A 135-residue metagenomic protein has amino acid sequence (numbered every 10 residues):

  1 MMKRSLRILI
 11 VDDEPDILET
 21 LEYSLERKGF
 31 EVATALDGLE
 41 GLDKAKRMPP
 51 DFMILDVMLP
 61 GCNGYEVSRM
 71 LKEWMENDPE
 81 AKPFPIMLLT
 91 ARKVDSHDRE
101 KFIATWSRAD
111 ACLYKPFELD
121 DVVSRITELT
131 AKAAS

Functional and structural regions predicted by a protein language model:
L18, P60, V94: The feature encodes the CheY-like receiver
E19-R27: Charged docking surfaces used in two-component/phosphorelay signaling
G29-L36, K44: Short hydrophobic/Thr-rich beta-strand motif most characteristic of the beta2 strand and flanking loop of CheY-like
T34, L59-C62: Residue-level signal for the "D+5" position in two-component response regulator receiver
D37-E40, N63-M70: Acidic catalytic/metal-coordinating carboxylates
M48-I54, L59: Active-site beta3 strand of CheY-like receiver
E66, E76, K82, K93-C112 (+2 more regions): Alpha4 helix (beta4-alpha4-beta5 surface) of REC/receiver domains from two-component response regulators
L89-A91: Hydrophobic/aromatic residues positioned on beta-strands within the core alpha/beta folds
